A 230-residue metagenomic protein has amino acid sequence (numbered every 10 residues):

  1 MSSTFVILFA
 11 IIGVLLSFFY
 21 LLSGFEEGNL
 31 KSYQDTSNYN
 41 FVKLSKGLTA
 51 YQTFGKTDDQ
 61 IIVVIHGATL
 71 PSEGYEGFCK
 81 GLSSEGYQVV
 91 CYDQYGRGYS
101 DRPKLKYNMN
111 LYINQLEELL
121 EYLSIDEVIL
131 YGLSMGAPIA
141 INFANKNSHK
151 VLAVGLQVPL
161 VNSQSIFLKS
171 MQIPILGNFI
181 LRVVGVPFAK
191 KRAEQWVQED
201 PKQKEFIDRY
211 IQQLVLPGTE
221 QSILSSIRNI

Functional and structural regions predicted by a protein language model:
M1-Q60, S84-Y87, D126: Alpha/beta-hydrolase fold catalytic core
G47, T53-Y99: Conserved HGGG/HGGXW glycine-rich cap/lid loop of the alpha/beta-hydrolase fold
G74-E76, S100-K106, S165-F167: Conserved catalytic-core motifs of eukaryotic protein kinase domains, centered on the activation segment
E76, I141-N145, L224: Short, hydrophobic alpha-helix immediately C-terminal to the catalytic nucleophile
S84, Q94-Y131: Active-site loop/oxyanion-hole signature of alpha/beta-hydrolase fold enzymes
G132-A140: Gly/Ala-rich beta-loop-alpha elbow adjacent to hydrolase catalytic centers
I141-K146, L152-R182: Flexible "cap/lid" loop of the alpha/beta hydrolase fold
I166-K169, R182-I230: Conserved alpha/beta-hydrolase catalytic His-Asp/Glu region
